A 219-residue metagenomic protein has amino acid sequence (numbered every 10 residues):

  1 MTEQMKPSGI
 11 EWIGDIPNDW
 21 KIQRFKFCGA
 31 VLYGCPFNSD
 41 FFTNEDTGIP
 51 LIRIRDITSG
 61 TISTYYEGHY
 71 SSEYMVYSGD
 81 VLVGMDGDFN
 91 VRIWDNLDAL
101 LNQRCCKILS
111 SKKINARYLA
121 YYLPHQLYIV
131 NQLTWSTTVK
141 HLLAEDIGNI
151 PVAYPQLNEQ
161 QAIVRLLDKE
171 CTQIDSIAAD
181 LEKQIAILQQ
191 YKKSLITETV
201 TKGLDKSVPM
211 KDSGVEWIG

Functional and structural regions predicted by a protein language model:
M1-I16, T172-I218: Short amphipathic coiled-coil heptad-repeat segments
Q4-C35, N149, A153-L157, Q161 (+1 more regions): Non-catalytic DNA-recognition/assembly elements of restriction-modification systems
P17-Q23, G148-Q189: Amphipathic alpha-helical segments
Q23-F41, G48-S78: Sequence-specific dsDNA recognition surfaces
V31, I57-G60, D88-F89, K107 (+1 more regions): Active-site/binding-pocket entry motifs
Y33-F37, L127-Y128, K193, L204: Generic structural signal for secondary-structure transition and capping sites
R53, S72-H125, T134-S136, L143: A short beta-sheet element
I57, I147, L204: Hydrophobic pocket-lining residues within nucleotide cofactor-binding pockets
